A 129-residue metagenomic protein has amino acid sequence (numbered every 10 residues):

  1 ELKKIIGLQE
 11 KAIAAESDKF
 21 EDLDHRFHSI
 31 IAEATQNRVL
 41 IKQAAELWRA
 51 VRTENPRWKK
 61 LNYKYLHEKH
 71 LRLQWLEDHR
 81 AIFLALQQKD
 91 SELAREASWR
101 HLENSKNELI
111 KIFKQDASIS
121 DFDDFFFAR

Functional and structural regions predicted by a protein language model:
E1-K59, W75-L84, L93-N107, I112: Conserved amphipathic alpha-helical segments that form helical-bundle/coiled-coil interaction surfaces
W58-L66: Extended hydrophobic/aromatic segments used for targeting, binding, or gating
H67-L71: Solvent-exposed loop and edge beta-strand segments that line ligand/cofactor-binding and catalytic clefts
F122-R129: A cross-kingdom feature marking charged/low-complexity
